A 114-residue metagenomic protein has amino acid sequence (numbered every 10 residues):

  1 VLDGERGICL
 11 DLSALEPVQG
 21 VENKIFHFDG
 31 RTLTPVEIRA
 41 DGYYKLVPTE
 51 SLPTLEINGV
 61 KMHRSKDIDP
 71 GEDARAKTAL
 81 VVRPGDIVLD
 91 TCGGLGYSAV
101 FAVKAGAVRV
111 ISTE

Functional and structural regions predicted by a protein language model:
V1-T49: N-terminal auxiliary segments of SAM/dcSAM-dependent transferases
G4, E56, T91-G93: Generic detector of intrinsically disordered, low-complexity, polar/charged segments
L33-K45, I57-G59, R64-I68, L95: Generic hydrophobic segment detector
P48-S51, C92: Short hydrophobic/aromatic-rich motifs at helix boundaries and adjacent loops
L52-R83: SAM-dependent Rossmann-like transferase core, predominantly class I methyltransferases with a strong bias toward
R83-L95: Conserved class I S-adenosyl-L-methionine
L95-A107: Conserved SAM-binding loop of SAM-dependent methyltransferases across substrates and taxa, primarily the Class I
R109-E114: Conserved SAM-binding motif I beta-strand of class I
